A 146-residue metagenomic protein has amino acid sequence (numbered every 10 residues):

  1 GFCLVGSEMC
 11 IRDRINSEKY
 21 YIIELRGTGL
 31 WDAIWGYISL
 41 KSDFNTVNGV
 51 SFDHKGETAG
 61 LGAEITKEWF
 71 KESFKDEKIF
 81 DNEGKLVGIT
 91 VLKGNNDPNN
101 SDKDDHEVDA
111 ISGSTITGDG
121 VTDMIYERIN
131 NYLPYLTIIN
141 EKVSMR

Functional and structural regions predicted by a protein language model:
G1, Y37-S39: Short, surface-exposed charged micro-motifs
G1-G6, C10-I11: Single conserved hydrophobic/aromatic residue that forms the stacking wall/gate of nucleotide- or nucleobase-binding
F2, L61-A63, S114, V121: Gly/Ser/Thr-rich helix-start
R12-Y37, H54: Structured beta-strand/loop patches that form or line metal/cofactor-binding pockets in enzymes
G27-I34, D43-I111: Flexible, solvent-exposed short loops/turns enriched in glycine
S101-R146: Extracytoplasmic/luminal low-complexity segments enriched in Pro/Gly and acidic/polar residues that act as flexible
